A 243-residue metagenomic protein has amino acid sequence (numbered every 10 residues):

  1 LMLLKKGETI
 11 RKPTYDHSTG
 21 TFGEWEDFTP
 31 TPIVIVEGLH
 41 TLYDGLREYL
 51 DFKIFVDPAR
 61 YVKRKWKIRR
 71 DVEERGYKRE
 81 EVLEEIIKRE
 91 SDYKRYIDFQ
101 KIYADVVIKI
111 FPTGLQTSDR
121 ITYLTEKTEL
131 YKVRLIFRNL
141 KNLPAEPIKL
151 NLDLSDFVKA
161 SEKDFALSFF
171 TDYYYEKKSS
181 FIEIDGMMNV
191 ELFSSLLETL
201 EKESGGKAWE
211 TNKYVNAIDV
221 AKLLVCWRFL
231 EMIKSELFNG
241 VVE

Functional and structural regions predicted by a protein language model:
L1-G23, D27, I33: Conserved nucleotide-sensing/catalytic segment adjacent to the nucleotide-binding pocket in NTP-handling enzymes
L4-Y15, P58-K63, R79-L83, I87: Conserved Switch II/interswitch segment of TRAFAC-class P-loop GTPases
Y15-D16, V36, R89-E90: A conditional alpha-helix N-cap/helix-loop micro-motif detector
T19, R60, G114: Residue-level detector of flexible, active-site-proximal loop/helix-junction positions within diverse enzyme catalytic
T19-E24, H40-L42, Y93-R95: A generic local structural motif
W25-D71, E129-Y131: ATP-dependent NMP and nucleoside kinases share a basic, alpha-helical "lid"
T29, R70-E243: C-terminal accessory "lid"/substrate-recognition subdomains
